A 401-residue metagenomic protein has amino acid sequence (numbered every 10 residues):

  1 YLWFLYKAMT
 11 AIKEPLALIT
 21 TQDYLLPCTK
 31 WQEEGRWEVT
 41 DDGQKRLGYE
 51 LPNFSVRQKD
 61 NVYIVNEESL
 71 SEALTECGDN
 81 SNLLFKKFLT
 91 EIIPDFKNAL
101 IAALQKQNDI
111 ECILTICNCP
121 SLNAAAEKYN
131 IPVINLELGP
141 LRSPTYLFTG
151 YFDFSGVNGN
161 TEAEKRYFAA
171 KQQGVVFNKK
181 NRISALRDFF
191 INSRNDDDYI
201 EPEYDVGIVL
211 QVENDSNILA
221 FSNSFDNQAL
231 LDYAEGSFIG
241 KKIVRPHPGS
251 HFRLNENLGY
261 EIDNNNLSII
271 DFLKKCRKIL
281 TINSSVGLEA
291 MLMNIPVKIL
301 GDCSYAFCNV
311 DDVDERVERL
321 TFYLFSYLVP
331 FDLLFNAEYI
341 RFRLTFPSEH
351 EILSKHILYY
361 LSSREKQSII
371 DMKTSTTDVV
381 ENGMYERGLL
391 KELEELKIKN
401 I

Functional and structural regions predicted by a protein language model:
Y1-Q44: N-terminal subdomain of nucleotide-sugar transferases
L2-A8, P52-G159: Active-site and donor-binding regions of nucleotide-sugar-utilizing enzymes
E67-D79, L83, L210, A229-N264: Catalytic donor nucleotide-activated moiety binding site of glycosyltransferases and closely related
I92-L104, F225, G240-M293: Donor nucleotide-activated moiety binding/catalytic core segment of transferases that use nucleotide-activated donors
L114, E127-N192, T321-F331: Active-site-proximal region of nucleotide-activated glycan assembly enzymes, centered on histidine/acidic-rich loops
L114-A125, N266-D312: A donor-sugar binding/catalytic signature common to diverse glycosyltransferases and related nucleotide-sugar
Y167-G174, C308-I401: C-terminal amphipathic helix plus adjacent low-complexity, charged tail appended to glycosyltransferase catalytic
N195-S250, T345: Active-site donor-nucleotide binding/catalytic segment of nucleotide-sugar enzymes
